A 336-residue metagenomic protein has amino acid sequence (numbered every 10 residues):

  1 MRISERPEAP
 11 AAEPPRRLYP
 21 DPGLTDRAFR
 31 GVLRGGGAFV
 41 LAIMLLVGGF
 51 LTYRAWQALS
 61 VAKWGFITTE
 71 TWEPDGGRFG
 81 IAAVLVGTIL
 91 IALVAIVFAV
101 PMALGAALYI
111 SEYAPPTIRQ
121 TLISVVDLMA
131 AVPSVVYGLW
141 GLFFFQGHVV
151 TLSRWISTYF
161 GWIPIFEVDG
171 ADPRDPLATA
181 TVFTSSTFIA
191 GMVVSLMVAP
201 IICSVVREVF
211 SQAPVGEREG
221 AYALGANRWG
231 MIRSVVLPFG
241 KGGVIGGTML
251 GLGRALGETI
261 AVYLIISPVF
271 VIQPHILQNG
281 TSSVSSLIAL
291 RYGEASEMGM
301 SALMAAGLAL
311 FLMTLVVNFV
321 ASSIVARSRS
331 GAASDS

Functional and structural regions predicted by a protein language model:
M1-G36, A321-S336: Transmembrane alpha-helical segments of polytopic membrane transport and secretion proteins
P14-V32, L51-A95, P115-P116, D172-A180 (+1 more regions): Periplasmic/extracellular loop-to-transmembrane helix junction in inner-membrane transport proteins
V61-A82, L139-S195, Q278: Membrane-interfacial helix termini and adjacent extracytoplasmic/periplasmic loops of multi-pass transporters
V86, L90-F98, M102, A106 (+3 more regions): Hydrophobic alpha-helical transmembrane segments of multipass integral membrane proteins, especially permease/channel
A95-V126, A321-S330: Transmembrane-helix boundary motif in ABC transporter permease subunits
L128, V132, V136, I202-V209 (+3 more regions): Transmembrane alpha-helices
R207-S211, V215, Y222, L290-S336: C-terminal transmembrane helix and the adjacent membrane-cytosol boundary/short C-terminal tail of inner/organellar
A255-E297: Glycine-rich helix-loop "coupling/hinge" segments at transmembrane-helix boundaries in multipass transporters
